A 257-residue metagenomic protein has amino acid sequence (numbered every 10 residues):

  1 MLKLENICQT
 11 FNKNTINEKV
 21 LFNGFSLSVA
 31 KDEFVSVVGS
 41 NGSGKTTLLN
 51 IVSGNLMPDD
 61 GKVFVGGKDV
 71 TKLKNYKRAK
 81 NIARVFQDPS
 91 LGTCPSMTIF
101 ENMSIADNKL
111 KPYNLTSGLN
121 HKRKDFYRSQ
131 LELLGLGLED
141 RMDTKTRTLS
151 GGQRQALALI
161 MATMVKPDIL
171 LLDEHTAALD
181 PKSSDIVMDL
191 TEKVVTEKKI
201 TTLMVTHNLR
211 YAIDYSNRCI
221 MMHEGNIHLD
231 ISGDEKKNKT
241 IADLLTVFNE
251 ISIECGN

Functional and structural regions predicted by a protein language model:
M1, T10-G24, K74: A short, flexible loop at the N-terminus of ABC-type nucleotide-binding domains that lies
V38-S40: The feature captures the beta-strand-to-loop junction immediately N-terminal to the Walker
S53: Helix-to-loop junction immediately C-terminal to a conserved catalytic motif
G61-D69, L229-I231: Conserved ABC transporter NBD signature motif
D69-A83, Y113-N114, N120, K236-A242: ABC ATPase NBD coupling module
T206-H207: H-loop/switch region of ABC-family ATPase nucleotide-binding domains
N226-E250: Conserved beta-strand-loop-alpha-helix hinge in the C-terminal portion of ABC ATPase nucleotide-binding domains
